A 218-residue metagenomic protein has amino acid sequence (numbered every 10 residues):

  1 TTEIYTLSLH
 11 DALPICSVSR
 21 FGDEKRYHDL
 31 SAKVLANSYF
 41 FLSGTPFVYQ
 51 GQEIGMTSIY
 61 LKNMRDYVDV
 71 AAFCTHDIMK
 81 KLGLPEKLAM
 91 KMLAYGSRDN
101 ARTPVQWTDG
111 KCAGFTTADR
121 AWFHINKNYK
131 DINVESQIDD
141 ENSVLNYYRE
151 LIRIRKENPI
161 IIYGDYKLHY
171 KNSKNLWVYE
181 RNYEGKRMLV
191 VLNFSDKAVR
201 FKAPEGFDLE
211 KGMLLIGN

Functional and structural regions predicted by a protein language model:
T1-E3: Short, well-ordered junction/capping motifs at the entry into regular secondary structure
T6-G212, I216-N218: Active-site and adjacent substrate-binding regions of carbohydrate-active enzymes
